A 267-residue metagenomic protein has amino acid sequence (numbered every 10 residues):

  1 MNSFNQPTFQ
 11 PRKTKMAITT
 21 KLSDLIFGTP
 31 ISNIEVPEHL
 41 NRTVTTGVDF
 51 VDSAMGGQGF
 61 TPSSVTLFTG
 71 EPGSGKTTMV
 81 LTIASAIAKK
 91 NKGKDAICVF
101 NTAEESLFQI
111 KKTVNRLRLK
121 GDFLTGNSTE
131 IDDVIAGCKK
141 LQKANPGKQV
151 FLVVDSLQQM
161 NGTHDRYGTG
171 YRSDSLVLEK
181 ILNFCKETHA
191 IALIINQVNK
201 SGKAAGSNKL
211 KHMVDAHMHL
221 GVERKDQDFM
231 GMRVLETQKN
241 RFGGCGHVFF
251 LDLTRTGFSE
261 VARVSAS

Functional and structural regions predicted by a protein language model:
N2-I34, D49, P146, Q227-M230 (+1 more regions): C-terminal regions of RecA-like/P-loop NTPase motor modules
F9-K120, K139-K143: The Walker A/P-loop phosphate-binding site
I97, G147-F151, E187-I194: Loop/turn-to-beta-strand initiation segments
Q109, S156-H164: Short acidic/His/Gly/Ser-rich catalytic and metal-binding motifs that mark active-site loops of diverse hydrolases
D122-S128, N161-S175: Flexible beta-alpha connector loops of hexameric P-loop NTPases
T129-Q149: Short amphipathic alpha-helices and their capping/turn segments at secondary-structure boundaries
D155-S156, Q197: Walker B catalytic acidic pair
S175, E179-S267: Phosphate-binding/switch region of NTP-binding enzymes
